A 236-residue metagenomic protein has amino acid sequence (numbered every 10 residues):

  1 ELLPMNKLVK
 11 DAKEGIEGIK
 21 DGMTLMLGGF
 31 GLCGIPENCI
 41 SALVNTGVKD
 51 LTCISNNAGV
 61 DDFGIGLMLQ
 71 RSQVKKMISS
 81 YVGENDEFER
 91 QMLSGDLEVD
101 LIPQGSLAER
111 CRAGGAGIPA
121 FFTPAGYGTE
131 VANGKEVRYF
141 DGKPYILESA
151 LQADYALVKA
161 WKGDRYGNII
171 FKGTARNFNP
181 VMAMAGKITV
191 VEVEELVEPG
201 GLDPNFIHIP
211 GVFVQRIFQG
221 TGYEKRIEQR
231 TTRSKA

Functional and structural regions predicted by a protein language model:
L2-A236: Conserved alpha/beta enzyme-core scaffold
